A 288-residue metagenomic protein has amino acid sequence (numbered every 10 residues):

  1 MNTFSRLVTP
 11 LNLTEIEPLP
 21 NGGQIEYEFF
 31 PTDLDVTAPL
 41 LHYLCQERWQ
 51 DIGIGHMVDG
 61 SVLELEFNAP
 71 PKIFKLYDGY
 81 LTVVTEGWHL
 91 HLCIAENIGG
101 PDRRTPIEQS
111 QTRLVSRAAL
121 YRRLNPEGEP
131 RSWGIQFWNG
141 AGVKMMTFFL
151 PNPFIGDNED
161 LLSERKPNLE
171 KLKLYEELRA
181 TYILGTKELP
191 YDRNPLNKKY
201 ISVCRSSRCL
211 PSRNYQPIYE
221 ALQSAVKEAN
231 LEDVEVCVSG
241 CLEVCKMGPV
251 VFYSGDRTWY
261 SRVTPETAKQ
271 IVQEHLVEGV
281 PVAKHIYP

Functional and structural regions predicted by a protein language model:
N2-K187: Long compositionally biased, domain-poor regions of proteins
T32, L210, N214, Y260 (+1 more regions): Catalytic cores of large soluble enzymes that bind and process phosphate-bearing ligands
E127-G128, D192-P195, L242-V244: Short glycine/proline-enriched loop/turn "hinge" motifs that connect secondary-structure elements and lie
K187-P190, K199, I286-P288: Cysteine/selenocysteine-centered motifs that mediate thiol-based redox chemistry or coordinate metal-sulfur cofactors
Y191-V226, H275: Hydrophobic scaffolds flanking metal-cofactor catalytic centers in soluble metalloenzymes
K198-R213, V236-S254: Local cysteine-cluster metal-coordination motifs and their immediate loop/turn environment, predominantly Fe-S cluster
Y215-C237, R262-V277: Ferredoxin-type iron-sulfur electron-transfer modules in oxidoreductases and energy-metabolism complexes
V251-P265, K269, V280-P288: Short flanking/linker segments adjacent to small metal-binding domains or redox-active Cys/His motifs
